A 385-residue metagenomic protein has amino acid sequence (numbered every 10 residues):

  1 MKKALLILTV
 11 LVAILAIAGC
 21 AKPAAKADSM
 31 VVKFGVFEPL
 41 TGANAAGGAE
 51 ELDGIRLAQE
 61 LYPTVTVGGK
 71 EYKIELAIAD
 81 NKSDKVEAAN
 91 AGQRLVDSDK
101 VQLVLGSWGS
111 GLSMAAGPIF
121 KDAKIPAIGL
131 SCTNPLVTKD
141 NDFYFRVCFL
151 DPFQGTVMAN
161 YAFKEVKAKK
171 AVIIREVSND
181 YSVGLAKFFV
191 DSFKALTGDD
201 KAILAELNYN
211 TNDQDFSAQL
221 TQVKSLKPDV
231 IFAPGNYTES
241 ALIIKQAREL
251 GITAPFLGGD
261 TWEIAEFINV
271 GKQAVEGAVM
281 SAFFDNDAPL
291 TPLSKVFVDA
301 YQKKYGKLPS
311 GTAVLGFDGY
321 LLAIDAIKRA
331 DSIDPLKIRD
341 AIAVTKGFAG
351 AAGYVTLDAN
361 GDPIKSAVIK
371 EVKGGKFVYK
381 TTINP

Functional and structural regions predicted by a protein language model:
M1-K33, V67-G68, N384-P385: Short, low-complexity disordered leader/linker segments with a strong preference for bacterial N-terminal type II
P23-A27, V31, A46-E51, L61 (+4 more regions): Beta-alpha junction/loop-to-helix N-cap segments that form part of ligand/metal-binding clefts
G35-R56, A79-V86, W108-G109, I174-V183 (+3 more regions): Extracytoplasmic "Venus flytrap"
V36, L95-G109, I128-L130, K170-R175 (+4 more regions): Periplasmic-binding protein-like
I119-D122, A186-F283: Extracellular/periplasmic bilobed ligand-binding domains
Y144-L207, T211, V230, A323: An alpha-beta-alpha
I244-F317, E371-K373, F377-N384: Extracellular/periplasmic periplasmic-binding protein-like sensory domains
K303-A313, I324-K376: Segments of small-molecule ligand-sensing domains
